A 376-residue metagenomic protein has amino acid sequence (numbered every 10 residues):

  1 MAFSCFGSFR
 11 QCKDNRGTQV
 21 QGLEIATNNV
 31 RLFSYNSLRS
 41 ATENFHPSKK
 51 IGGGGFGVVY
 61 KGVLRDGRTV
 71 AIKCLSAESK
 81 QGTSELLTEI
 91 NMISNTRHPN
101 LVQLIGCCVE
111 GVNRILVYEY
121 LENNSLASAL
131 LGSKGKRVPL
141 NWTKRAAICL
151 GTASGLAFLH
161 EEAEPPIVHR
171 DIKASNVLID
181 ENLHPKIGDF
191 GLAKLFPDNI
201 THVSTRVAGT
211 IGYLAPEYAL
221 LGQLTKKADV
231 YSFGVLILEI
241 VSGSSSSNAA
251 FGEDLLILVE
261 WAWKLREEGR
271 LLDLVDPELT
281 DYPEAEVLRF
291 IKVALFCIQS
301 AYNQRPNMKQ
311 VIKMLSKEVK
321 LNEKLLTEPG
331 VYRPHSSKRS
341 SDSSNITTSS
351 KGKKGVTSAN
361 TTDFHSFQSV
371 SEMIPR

Functional and structural regions predicted by a protein language model:
M1-N28, P283-V293, S300-R376: Intrinsically disordered, low-complexity cytosolic regulatory tails and linkers adjacent to catalytic/signaling modules
S48-V59: Protein kinase glycine-rich loop
Y60-A77: Glycine-rich ATP phosphate-binding loop
L86-N91: Regulatory alphaC helix of protein kinase catalytic domains
G106-C107: A short, aromatic-enriched beta-strand patch in the conserved N-lobe beta-sheet of the protein kinase catalytic domain
G111-E119, N123, A127-S128: A conserved loop-to-beta-strand element in the N-lobe of protein kinase catalytic cores that borders the ATP-binding
D229: Conserved catalytic-loop aspartate of Hanks-type protein kinases
